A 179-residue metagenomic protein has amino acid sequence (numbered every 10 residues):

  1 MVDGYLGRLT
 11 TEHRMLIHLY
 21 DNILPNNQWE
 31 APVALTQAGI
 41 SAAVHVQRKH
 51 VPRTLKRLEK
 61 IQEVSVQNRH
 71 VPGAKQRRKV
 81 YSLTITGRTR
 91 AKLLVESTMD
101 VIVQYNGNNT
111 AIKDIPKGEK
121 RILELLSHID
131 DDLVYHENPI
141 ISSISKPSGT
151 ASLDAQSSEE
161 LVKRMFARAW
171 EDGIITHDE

Functional and structural regions predicted by a protein language model:
M1-N26, A151-Q156: Short alpha-helical segments that sit at the start of domains
R8-E12, R69-L93: Short, cationic-aromatic polyanion-contact patches
D21-P32, D172-G173: Short helix-capping/hinge SLiMs at alpha-helix to coil transitions
P32-V44, L58: A short alpha-helical element within helix-turn-helix/winged-helix DNA-binding domains across DNA-binding proteins
H45-I61: Short amphipathic alpha-helical interaction segments
E59-H70: A short, conserved structural fragment
T89-I140: Amphipathic alpha-helical dimerization/coiled-coil segments that flank or bridge DNA-binding/regulatory modules
A155, A167, D172-T176: Acidic, glycine-anchored loop motifs typical of Ca2+
